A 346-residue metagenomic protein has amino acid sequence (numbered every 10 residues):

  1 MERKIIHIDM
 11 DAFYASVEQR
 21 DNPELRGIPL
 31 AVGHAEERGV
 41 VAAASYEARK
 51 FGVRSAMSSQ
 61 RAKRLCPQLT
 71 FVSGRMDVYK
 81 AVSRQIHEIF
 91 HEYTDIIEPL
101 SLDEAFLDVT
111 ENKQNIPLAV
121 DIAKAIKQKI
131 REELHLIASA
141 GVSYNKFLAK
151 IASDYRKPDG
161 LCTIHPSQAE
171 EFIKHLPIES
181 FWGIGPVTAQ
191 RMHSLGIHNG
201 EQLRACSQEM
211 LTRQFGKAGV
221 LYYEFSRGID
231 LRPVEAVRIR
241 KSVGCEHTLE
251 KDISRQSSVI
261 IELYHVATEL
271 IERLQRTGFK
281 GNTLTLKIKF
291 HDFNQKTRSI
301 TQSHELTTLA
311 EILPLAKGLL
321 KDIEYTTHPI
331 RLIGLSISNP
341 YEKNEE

Functional and structural regions predicted by a protein language model:
M1-Q214, V220, I337, Y341-E345: Gly/Gly-Pro- and Ser/Thr-rich, intrinsically disordered tail segments characteristic of DNA damage-repair and tolerance
H7, S180, T188-L332, S338-E346: DNA-contacting surface of Y-family translesion DNA polymerases
